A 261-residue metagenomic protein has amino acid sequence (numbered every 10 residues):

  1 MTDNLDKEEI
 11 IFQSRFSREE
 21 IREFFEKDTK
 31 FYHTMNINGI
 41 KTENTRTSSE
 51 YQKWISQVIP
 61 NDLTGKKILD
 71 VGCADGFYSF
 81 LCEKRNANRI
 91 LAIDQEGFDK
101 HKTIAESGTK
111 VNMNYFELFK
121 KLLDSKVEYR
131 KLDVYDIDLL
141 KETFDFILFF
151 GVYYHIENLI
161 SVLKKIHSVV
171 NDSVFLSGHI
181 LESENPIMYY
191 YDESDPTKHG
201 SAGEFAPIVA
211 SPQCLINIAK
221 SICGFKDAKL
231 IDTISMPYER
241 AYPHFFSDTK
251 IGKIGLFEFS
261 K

Functional and structural regions predicted by a protein language model:
M1-E142, D192, I251-F259: Conserved N-terminal segment of class I S-adenosyl-L-methionine
N88, D145, D172: Conserved acidic residues
F146-E157: A short SAM/SAH-binding and catalytic strip from SAM-dependent methyltransferases
I160-S173: A short glycine-rich, Lys/Arg-flanked "PGG" loop and its adjoining helix->strand segment in the class I
F175-K198: Conserved class I S-adenosyl-L-methionine
F205-G224: Short alpha-helix
F225-M236: Conserved S-adenosyl-L-methionine
Y238-K261: Core SAM-dependent methyltransferase catalytic element
